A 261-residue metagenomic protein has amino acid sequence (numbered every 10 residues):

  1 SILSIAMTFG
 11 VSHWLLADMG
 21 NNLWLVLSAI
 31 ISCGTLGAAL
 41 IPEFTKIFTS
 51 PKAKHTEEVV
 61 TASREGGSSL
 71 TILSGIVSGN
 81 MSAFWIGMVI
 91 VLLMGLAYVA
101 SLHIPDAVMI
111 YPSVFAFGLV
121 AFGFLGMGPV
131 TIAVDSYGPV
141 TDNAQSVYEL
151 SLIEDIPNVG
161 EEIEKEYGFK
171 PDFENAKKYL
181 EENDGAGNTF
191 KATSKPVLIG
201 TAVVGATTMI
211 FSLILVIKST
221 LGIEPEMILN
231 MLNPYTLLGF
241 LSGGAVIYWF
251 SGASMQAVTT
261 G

Functional and structural regions predicted by a protein language model:
S1-G261: Hydrophobic packing and interface segments
